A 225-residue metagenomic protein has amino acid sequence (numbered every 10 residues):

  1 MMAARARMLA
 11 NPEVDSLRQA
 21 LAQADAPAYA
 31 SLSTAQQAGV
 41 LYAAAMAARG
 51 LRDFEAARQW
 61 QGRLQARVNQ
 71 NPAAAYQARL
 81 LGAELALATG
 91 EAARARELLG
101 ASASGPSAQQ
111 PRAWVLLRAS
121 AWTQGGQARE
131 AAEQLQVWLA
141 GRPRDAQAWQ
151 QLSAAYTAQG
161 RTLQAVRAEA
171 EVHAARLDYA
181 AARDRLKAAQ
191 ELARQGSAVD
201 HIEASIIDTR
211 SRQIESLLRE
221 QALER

Functional and structural regions predicted by a protein language model:
M1-A93, E97-A101, Q195, R212: Extracytoplasmic and endomembrane cell-envelope/extracellular-matrix remodeling and assembly machinery
A26-L32, G62-A73, G100-P111, Q136-R144 (+3 more regions): Solenoid-like repeat scaffolds
V40, A74-A78, R112-W114, A148 (+2 more regions): TPR alpha-solenoid repeat register
A44, G82, R118, L152 (+3 more regions): Structural register within alpha-helical repeat arrays
L51, T89, G125, Q159-G160 (+2 more regions): Structural motif corresponding to the intra-repeat A-B loop/turn of tetratricopeptide repeats
A175-R225: Terminal, low-structured helical/coil segments at or just beyond the last alpha-helical repeat
